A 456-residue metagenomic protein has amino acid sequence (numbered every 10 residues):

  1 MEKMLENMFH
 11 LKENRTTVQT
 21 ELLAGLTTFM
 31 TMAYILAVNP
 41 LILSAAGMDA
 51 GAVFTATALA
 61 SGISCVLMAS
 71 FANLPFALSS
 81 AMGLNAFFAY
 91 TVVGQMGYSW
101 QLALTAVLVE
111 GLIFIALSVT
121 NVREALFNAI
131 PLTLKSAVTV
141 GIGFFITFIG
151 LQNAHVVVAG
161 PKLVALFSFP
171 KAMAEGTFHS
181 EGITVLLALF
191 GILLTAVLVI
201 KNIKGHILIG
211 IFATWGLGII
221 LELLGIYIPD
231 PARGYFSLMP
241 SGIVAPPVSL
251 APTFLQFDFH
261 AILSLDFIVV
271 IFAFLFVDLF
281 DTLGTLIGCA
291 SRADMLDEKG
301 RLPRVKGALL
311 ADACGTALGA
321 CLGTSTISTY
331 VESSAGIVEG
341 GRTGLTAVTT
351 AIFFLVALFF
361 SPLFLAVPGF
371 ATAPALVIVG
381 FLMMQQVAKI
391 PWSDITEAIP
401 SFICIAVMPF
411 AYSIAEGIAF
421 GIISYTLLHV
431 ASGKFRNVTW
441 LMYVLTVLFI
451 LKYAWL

Functional and structural regions predicted by a protein language model:
M1-A52, F169-M173, I211-K306, I450-L451: Helix-loop-helix hairpins and the membrane-proximal interhelical loops of multi-pass alpha-helical transport proteins
E2-N39, A60, A81-Y90, G94-I142 (+1 more regions): Helix-loop-helix junctions within the multi-pass membrane cores of secondary transporters/permeases
L22, I42, L126, G205 (+3 more regions): Residue-level signature of catalytic and energy-coupling elements of molecular machines, predominantly ATP/GTP-dependent
L41-A52, T91-L102, S264-I268, P368 (+1 more regions): Helix-coil boundary and interhelical linker segments in multi-pass alpha-helical membrane proteins
A46-V66: Loop-to-helix transition at the N-terminal end of transmembrane alpha-helices
T55, T105-L108, F272, L310 (+1 more regions): Internal alpha-helical transmembrane segments of multi-pass membrane proteins, especially GPCRs
S64-A77, A196-N202, A273-D281, D312-L322 (+3 more regions): Transmembrane alpha-helix interface/packing and boundary motifs in multi-pass membrane proteins, characterized by
M96-A213, V348-L456: Membrane-embedded alpha-helical modules
